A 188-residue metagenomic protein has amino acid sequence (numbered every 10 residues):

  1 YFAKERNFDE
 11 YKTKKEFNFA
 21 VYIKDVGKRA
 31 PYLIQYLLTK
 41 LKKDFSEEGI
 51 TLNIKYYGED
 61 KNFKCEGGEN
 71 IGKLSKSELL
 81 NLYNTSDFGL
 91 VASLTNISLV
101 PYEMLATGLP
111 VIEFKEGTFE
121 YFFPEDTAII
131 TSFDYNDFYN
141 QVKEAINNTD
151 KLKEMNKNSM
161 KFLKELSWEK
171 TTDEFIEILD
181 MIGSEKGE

Functional and structural regions predicted by a protein language model:
A3-G67: Conserved catalytic-core segment of nucleotide-activated headgroup transferases in glycan assembly
D60-N62, G68-Y83, N96-I97: Conserved active-site histidine-acidic residue motif and adjacent donor-binding/catalytic loop of glycosyltransferases
N81-N96, L109: Acidic donor-binding loop of glycosyltransferase active sites
L94, L109, E113-E120, F133: Short glycine-rich donor-binding/catalytic loop of glycosyltransferases that coordinates the nucleotide-sugar
E103, E116-I130: Short acidic/histidine- and often glycine-rich active-site loop of Leloir-type glycosyltransferases that engages
M104-G108: Short alpha-helix at the nucleotide-sugar/activated-sugar donor binding site of glycosyltransferases and closely
E125-Y135, E144-T149: Conserved acidic donor-binding segment of nucleotide-sugar-dependent glycosyltransferases
F133, D150-G183: A charged, aromatic-enriched C-terminal amphipathic alpha-helix characteristic of glycosyltransferases across folds
